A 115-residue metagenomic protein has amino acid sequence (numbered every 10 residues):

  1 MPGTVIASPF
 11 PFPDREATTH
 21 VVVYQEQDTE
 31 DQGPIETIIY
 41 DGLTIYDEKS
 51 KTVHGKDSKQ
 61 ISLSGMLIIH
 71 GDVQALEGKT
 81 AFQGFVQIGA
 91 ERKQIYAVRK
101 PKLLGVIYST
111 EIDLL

Functional and structural regions predicted by a protein language model:
M1-P2, L115: Absolute protein N-terminus
P2-P34: Active-site-proximal polar cores
E26-L115: Short, conserved turn/kink motifs that form compact alpha/beta structural patches or helix kinks used as
